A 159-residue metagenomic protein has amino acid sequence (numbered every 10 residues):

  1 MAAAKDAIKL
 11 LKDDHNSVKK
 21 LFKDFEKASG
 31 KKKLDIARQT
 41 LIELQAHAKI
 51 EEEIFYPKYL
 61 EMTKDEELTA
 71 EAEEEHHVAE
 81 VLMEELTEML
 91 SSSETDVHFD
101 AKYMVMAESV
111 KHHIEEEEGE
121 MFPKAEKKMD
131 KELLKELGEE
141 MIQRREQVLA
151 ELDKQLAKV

Functional and structural regions predicted by a protein language model:
M1-V159: Small-residue-biased structural context
